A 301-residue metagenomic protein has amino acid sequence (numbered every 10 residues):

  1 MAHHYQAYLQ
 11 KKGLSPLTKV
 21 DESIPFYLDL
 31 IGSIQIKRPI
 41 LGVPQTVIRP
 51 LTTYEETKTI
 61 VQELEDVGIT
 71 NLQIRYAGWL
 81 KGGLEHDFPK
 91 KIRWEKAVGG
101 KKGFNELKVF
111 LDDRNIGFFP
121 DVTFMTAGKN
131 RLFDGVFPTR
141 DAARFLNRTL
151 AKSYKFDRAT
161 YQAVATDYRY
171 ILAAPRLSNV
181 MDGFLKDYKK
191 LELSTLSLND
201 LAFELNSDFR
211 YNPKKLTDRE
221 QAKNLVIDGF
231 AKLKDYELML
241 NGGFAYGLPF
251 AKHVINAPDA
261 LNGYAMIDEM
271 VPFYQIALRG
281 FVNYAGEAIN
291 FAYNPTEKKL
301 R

Functional and structural regions predicted by a protein language model:
M1-N105, V109-R114: Conserved structural scaffold segments of CAZyme catalytic domains across common CAZy folds
N71-R301: Aromatic- and carboxylate-enriched substrate-binding clefts and catalytic-loop regions of carbohydrate-active enzymes
